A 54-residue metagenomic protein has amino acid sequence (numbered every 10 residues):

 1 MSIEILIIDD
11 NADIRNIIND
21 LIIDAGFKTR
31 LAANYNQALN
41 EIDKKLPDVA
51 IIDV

Functional and structural regions predicted by a protein language model:
M1-L6, A25: Non-catalytic signal-transmission and effector/linker regions of two-component phosphorelay proteins
D9: Conserved acidic carboxylate
A12-R30: Two-component/phosphorelay signaling modules centered on CheY-like receiver
N16, A25, L39-N40, A50: Residues in flexible loops and secondary-structure boundaries
L31-V49: Acidic, metal-coordinating helix/loop segments flanking the phosphotransfer/catalytic sites of two-component signaling
D53: Active-site residues of response regulator receiver
